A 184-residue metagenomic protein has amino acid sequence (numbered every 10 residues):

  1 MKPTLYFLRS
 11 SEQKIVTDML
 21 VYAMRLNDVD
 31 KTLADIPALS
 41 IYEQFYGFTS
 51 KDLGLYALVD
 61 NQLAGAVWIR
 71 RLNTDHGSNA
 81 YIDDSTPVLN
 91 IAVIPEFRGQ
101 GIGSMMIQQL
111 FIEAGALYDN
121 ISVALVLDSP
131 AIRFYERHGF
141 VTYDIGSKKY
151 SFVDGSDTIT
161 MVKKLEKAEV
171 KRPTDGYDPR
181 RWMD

Functional and structural regions predicted by a protein language model:
K2-D18: A short beta-loop-alpha structural element at the N-terminal edge of CoA-dependent acyl/N-acetyltransferase catalytic
L20, K31-V59: Active-site rim helix/loop that mediates acceptor-substrate recognition in acyltransferases
D52, L58-I94, R98, K149-D154: Conserved acyl-donor/pantetheine-binding loop and adjacent beta-alpha core of acyl/acetyltransferases and related
D83-T86, L125-D128, I132, K148-D184: C-terminal "cap" of GNAT-fold acetyltransferases
V93, G99-E113, E136-R137: Conserved acetyl-CoA-binding loop-helix of GNAT-fold acetyltransferases
E113-V126: Conserved GNAT acetyl-CoA-binding A-motif
E136-G146: Conserved acetyl-CoA-binding loop of GNAT-fold acetyltransferases
